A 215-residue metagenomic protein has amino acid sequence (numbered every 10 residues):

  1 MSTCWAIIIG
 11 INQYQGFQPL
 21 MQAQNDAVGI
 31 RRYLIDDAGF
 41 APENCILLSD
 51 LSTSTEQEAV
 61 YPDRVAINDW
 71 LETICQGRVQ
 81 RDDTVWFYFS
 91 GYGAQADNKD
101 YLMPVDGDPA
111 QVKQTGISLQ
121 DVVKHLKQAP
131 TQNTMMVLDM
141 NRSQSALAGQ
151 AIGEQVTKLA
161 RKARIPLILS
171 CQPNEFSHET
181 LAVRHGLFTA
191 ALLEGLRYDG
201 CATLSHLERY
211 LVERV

Functional and structural regions predicted by a protein language model:
M1-D100: Boundary/activation segment at the start of structured domains
T3, A59-A151, S205-L207: Caspase-like (clan CD) cysteine peptidase catalytic core
G10, L34, T131-V215: Active-site-proximal C-terminal subdomain of hydrolase catalytic domains
N12-G16, D50-T55, G107-A110, S143 (+1 more regions): A short, flexible beta-alpha/helix-coil linker loop
Q18-M21, E58-A59, K113-T115, E179-A182: Short, solvent-exposed loop/turn segments at secondary-structure boundaries
A23-D26, M103-D106, I152-V156: Glycine-rich, phosphate-binding/catalytic loops in enzymes
D26, S118, R184, F188: Catalytic-loop motifs flanking and including active-site residues across diverse enzymes
